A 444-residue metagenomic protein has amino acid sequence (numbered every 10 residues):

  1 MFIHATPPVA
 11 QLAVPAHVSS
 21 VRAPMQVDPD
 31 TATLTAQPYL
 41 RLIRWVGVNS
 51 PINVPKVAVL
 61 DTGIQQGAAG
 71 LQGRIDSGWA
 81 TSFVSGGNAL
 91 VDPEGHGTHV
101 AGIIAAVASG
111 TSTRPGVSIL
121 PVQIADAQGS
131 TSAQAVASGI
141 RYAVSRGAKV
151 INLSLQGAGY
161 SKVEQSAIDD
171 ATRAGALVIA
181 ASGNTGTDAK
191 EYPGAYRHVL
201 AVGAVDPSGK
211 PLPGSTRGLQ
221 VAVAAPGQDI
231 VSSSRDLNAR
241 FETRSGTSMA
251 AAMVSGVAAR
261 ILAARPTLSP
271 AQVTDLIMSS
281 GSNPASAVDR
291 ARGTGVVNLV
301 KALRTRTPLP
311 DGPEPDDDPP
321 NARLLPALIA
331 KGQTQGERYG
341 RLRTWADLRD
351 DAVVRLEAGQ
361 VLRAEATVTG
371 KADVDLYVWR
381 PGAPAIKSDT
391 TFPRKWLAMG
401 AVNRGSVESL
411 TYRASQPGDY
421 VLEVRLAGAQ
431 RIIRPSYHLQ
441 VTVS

Functional and structural regions predicted by a protein language model:
M1-K56, T62-I64, A69-R74, D317-G336 (+1 more regions): Protease zymogen maturation seam
F2, K56-V59, S118-Q123, K149-S154 (+5 more regions): Structural recognition of the beta-strand scaffold that forms the well-ordered cores of secreted hydrolase catalytic
P7-V9, Q26-P29, G63-Q66, F83 (+10 more regions): Solvent-exposed loop/turn segments at secondary-structure junctions within structured extracellular/periplasmic domains
V46-W79, G87-A133, K149, A195-H198 (+2 more regions): Subtilisin-like serine protease catalytic core
A101-I104, A108, L120-D126, K149 (+5 more regions): Hydrolase catalytic cores
I124-H198, S208-P211, L237-S245, M249-A251 (+1 more regions): Substrate-binding/access-modulating region of protease and related hydrolase catalytic domains
A135, V144-L155, A167, A174 (+4 more regions): C-terminal subdomain of the subtilisin-like protease fold in secreted/lumenal serine endopeptidases
M278, R292, L303-R304, E337-S444: Acidic, Ser/Thr/Pro-rich low-complexity intrinsically disordered segments
